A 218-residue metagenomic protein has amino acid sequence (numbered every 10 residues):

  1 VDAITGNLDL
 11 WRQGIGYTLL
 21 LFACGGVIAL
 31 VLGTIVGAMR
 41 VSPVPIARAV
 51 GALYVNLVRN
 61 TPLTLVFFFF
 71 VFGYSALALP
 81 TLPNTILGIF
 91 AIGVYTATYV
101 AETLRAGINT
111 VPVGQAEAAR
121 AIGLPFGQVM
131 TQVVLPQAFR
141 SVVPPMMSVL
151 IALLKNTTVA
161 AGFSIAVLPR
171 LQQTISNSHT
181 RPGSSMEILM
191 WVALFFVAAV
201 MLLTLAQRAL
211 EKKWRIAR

Functional and structural regions predicted by a protein language model:
V1-R218: Transmembrane alpha-helices and adjacent helix-loop boundaries
